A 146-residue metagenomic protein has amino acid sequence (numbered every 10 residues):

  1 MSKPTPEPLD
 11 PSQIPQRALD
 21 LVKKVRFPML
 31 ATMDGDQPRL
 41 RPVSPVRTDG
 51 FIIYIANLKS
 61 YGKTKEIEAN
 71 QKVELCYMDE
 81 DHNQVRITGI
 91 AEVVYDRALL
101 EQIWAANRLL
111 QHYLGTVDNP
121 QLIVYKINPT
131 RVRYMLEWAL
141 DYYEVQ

Functional and structural regions predicted by a protein language model:
M1-F27: Extreme N-terminal tail/first-helix region
S2-D10, Q84-Q146: Charged, gly/pro-rich active-site loop segments
D20-D34, V73-Y77: A short, Trp-centered hydrophobic/proline-enriched beta-strand micro-motif
V25, N70, N107: Acidic-histidine catalytic/liganding microenvironments
M29, I52-Y54, E74, R86 (+1 more regions): General beta-strand recognition
Q37: Phosphate-coordination/substrate-recognition cap region in phosphate-metabolizing enzymes
P42-S44: Conserved beta-strand in the GNAT
V46-E80: A short mixed-secondary-structure module that forms the rim of ligand-binding clefts
